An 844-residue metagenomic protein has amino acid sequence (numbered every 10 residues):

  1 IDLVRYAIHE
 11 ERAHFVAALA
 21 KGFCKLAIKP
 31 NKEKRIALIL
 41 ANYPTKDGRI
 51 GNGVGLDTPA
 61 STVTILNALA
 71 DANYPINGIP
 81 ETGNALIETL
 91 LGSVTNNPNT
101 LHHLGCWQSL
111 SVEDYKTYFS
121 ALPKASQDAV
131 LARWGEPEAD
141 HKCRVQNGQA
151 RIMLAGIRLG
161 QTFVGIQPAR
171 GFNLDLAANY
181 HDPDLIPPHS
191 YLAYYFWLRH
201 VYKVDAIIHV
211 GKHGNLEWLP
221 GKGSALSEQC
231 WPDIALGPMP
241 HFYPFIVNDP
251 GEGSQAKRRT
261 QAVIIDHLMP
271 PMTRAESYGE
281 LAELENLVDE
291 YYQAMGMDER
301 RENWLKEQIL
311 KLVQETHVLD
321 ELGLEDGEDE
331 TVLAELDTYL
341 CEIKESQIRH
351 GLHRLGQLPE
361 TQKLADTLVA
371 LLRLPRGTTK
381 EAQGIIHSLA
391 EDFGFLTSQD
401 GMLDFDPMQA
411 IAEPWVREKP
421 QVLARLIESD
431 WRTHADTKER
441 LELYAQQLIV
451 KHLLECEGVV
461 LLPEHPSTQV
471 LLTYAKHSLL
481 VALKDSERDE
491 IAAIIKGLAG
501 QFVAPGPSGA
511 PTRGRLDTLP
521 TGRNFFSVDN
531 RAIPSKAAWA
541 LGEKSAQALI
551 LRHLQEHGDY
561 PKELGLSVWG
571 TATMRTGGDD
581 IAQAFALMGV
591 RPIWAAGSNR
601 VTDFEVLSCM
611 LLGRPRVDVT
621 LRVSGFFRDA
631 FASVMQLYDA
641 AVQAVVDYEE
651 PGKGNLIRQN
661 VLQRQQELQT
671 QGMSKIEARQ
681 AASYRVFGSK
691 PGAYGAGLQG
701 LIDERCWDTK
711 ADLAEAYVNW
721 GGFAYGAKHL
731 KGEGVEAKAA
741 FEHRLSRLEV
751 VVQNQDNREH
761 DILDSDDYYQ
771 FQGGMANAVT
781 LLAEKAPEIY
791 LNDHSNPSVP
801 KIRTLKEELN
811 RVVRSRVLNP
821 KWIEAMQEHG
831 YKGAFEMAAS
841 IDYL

Functional and structural regions predicted by a protein language model:
I1-L844: Ligand/cofactor-recognition surfaces for anionic moieties
